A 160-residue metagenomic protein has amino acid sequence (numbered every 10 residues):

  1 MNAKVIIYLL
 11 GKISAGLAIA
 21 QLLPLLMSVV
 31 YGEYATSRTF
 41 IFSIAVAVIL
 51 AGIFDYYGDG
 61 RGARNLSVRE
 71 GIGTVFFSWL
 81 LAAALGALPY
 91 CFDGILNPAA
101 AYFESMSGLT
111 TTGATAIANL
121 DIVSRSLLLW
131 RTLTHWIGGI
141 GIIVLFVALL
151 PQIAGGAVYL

Functional and structural regions predicted by a protein language model:
M1-L160: Membrane-proximal intracellular helices of multi-pass ion channels
